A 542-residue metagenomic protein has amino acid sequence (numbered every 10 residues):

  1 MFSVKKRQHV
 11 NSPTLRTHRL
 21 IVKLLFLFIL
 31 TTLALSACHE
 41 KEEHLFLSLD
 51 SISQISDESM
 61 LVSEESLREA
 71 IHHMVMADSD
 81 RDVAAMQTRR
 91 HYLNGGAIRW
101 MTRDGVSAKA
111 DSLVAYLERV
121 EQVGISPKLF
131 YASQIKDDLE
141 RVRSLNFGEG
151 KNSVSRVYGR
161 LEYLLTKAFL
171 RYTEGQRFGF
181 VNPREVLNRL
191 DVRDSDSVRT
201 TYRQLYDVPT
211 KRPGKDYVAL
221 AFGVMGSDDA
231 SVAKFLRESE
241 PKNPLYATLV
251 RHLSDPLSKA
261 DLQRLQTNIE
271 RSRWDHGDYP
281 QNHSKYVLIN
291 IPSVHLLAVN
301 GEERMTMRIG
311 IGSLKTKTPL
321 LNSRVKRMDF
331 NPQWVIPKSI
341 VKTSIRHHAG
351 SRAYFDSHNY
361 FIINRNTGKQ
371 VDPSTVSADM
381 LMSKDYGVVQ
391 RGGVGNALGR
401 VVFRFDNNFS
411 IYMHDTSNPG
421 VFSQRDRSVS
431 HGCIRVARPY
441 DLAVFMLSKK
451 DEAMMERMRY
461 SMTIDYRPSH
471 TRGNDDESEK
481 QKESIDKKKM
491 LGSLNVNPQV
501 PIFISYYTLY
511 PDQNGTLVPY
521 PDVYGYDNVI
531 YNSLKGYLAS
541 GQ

Functional and structural regions predicted by a protein language model:
M1-S48: Bacterial Sec-dependent N-terminal signal peptides
F2, C38-M86, L170, L190 (+1 more regions): Well-ordered beta-sheet/strand-loop patches within structured domains
A34, G175-N182, W334, E452: Intrinsically disordered or highly flexible coil/loop and linker segments, enriched in small and charged/polar residues
H39-D194: Cationic-aromatic interfacial patches
F180, R189-L190, L205-T210, G214: A sensor for short, sequence-defined functional sites
D191-R203: Eukaryote-specific, cytoplasm-facing alpha-helical/coiled-coil scaffolding segments in long proteins
